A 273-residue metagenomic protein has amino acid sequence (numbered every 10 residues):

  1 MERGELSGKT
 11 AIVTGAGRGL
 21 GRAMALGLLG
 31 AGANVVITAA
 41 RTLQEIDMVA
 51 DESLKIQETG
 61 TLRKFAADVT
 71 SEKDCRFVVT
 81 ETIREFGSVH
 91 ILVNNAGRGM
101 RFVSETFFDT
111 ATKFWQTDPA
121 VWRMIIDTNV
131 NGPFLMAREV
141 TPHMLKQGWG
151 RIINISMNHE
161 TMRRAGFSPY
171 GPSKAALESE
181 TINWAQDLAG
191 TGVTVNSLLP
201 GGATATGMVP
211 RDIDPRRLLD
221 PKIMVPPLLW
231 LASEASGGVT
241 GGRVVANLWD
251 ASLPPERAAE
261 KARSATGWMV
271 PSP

Functional and structural regions predicted by a protein language model:
T10, G17-R18: Conserved glycine-rich cofactor-binding loop
A31-M48: Conserved glycine-rich Rossmann-like NAD(P)H-binding loop of the short-chain dehydrogenase/reductase
A66-V78, P119: The beta1-alpha1 cofactor-binding region of Rossmann-like NAD(H)/NADP(H)-dependent oxidoreductases
R76, G99-R123, K146, G166-P169: Conserved mid-core segment of classical short-chain dehydrogenase/reductases
H90, R98, A111-F134, W149 (+2 more regions): Catalytic Tyr-X3-Lys loop
A137, S173: Active-site helix of classical SDR
M162, N183-V193, A235-G237: Active-site-adjacent segment of SDR/Rossmann-fold oxidoreductases
G190, S197-L198, I213-P273: C-terminal helical subdomain
